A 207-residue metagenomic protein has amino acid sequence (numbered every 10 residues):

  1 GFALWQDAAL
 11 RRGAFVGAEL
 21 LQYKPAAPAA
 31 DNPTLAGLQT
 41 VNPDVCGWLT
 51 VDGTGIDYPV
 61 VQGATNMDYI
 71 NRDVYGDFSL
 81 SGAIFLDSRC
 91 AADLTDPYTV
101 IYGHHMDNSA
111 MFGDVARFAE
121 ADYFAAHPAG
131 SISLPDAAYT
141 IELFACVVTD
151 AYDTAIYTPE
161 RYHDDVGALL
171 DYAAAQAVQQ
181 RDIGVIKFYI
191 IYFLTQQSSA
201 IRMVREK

Functional and structural regions predicted by a protein language model:
F2-K207: Solvent-exposed, non-transmembrane regions of membrane-associated and secreted proteins
